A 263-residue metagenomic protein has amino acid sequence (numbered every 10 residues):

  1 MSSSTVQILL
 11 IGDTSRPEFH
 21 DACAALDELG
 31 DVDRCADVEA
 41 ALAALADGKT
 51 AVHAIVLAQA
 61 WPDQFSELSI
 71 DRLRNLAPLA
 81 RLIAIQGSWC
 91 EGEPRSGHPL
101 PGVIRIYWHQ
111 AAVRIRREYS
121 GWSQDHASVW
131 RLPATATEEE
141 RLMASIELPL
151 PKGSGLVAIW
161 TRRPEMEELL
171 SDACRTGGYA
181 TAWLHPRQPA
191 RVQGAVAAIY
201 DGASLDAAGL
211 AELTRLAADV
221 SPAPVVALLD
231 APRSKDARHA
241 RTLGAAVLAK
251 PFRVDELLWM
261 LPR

Functional and structural regions predicted by a protein language model:
M1-A24, E28-D31, A112-Y179, P186-G194 (+2 more regions): Non-catalytic signal-transmission and effector/linker regions of two-component phosphorelay proteins
L10-D13, A84-Q86, I159-R162, Y200-G202 (+1 more regions): Short beta-strand/turn micro-motifs composed of small residues that flank or help shape donor/cofactor-binding pockets
I11-D13, C35, A41, I55 (+3 more regions): Conserved sequence signature across two-component system core domains
H20-D27, L68-L73, P94-G102, L170-C174 (+2 more regions): Short, aromatic/basic amphipathic alpha-helical patches
C23, D31, D37-A46, T50-L57 (+3 more regions): N-terminal regulatory/sensing modules of transcriptional regulators
L29-V32, L79, G102-V103, G178-A180 (+2 more regions): A generic structural signal for alpha->beta connector loops
A36, P78-M143, H185-P186, L228-A231 (+1 more regions): Output/docking surface of receiver
V38-A41, A51-L79, Q86-E93, Q188-P222 (+1 more regions): Conserved phosphotransfer microenvironments
